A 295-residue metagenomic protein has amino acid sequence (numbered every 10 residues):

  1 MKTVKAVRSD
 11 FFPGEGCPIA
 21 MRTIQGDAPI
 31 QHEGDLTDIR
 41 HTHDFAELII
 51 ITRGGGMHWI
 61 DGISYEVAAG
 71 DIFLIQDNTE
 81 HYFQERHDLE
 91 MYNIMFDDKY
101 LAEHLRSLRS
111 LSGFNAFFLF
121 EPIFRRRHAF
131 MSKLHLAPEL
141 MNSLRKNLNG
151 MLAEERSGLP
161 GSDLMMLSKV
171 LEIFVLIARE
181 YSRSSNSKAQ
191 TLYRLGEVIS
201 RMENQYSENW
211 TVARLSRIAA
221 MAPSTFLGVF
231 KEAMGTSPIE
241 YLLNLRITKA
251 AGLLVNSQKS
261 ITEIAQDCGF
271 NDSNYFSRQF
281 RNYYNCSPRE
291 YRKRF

Functional and structural regions predicted by a protein language model:
M1-I72, T79-H81, E85-D88, S110-L119 (+2 more regions): Generic protein-terminus/edge-of-domain signal
G54, S143-S157, R194-Q205, K249 (+1 more regions): Solvent-exposed, amphipathic alpha-helical segments
N78-A102, R106-L108: Ligand-binding loop in jelly-roll beta-barrel domains
S112-K169: Amphipathic alpha-helical segments enriched in hydrophobic/aromatic residues interleaved with Lys/Arg
R156-P160, S182-N186, S207: Short, flexible helix-adjacent loops and helix caps
V175-S182, S200-T248, L253-F295: Basic/polar phosphate-binding segments, predominantly the helix-turn-helix DNA-binding elements of transcriptional
S185-Y193: Intrinsic-disorder/low-complexity linker and hinge segments
